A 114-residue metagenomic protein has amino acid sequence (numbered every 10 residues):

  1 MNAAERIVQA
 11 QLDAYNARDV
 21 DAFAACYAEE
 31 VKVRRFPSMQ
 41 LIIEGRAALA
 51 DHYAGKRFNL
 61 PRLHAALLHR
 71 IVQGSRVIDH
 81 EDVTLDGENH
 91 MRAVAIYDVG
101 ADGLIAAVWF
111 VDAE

Functional and structural regions predicted by a protein language model:
M1-E5, A28: Short, structured coil/loop segments at alpha-helix boundaries
A3, D13-N16, R34, Q40 (+1 more regions): A beta-strand edge to alpha-helix "cap/lid" segment located at domain peripheries
D19-K32: Short, well-ordered alpha-helical segments enriched in acidic and aromatic residues
